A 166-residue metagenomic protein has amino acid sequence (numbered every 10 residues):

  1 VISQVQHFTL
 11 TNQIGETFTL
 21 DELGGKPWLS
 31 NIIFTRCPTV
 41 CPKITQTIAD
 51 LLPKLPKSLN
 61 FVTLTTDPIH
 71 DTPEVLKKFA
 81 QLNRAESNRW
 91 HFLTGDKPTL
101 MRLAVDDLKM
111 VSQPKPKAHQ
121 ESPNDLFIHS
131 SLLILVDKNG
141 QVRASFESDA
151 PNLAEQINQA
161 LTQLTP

Functional and structural regions predicted by a protein language model:
V1-D21, Q46: N-terminal "domain-start" segment that seeds a small globular fold
V5-Q6, W28, S130-L132: Short loop/turn microsegments at loop-to-beta-strand junctions
F18-I48, F61: Short active-site neighborhood of thiol/selenol oxidoreductases, capturing the structured segment around
N31, F61-T65, L132-L135: Soluble periplasmic/extracytoplasmic beta-strand elements of cell-envelope proteins
I44-L103: Structural microenvironment flanking redox-active thiols in thiol-disulfide oxidoreductases
W90, M101, L108-P114, F127-I134: Structural micro-motif
P116-P166: Thiol-/selenol-based redox modules, centered on thioredoxin-like and closely related oxidoreductase domains
